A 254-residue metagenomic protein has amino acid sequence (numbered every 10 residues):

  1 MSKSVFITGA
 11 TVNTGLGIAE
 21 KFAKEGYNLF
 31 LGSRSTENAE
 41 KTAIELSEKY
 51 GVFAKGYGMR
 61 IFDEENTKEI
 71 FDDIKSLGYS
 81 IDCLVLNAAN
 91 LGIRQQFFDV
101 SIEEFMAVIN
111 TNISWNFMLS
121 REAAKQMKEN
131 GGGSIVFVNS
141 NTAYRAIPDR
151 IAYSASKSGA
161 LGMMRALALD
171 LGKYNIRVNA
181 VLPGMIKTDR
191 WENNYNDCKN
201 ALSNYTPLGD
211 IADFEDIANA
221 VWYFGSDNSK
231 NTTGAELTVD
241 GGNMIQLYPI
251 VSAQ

Functional and structural regions predicted by a protein language model:
T11-N13: Conserved glycine-rich cofactor-binding loop
Q95-F97, S101-I109, W191, L202: Substrate-binding pocket helix/loop in short-chain dehydrogenase/reductase
S120, S156, M164: Active-site helix of classical SDR
K125, L169-K173, K230: Alpha-helical segment proximal to the catalytic Tyr-Lys
S140: Residue(s) in the substrate-gating loop at a strand-loop-helix junction that position the organic substrate next
A180, N200-T232, V239-G241: C-terminal helical subdomain
T233-Q254: Short C-terminal tail/terminal secondary-structure segment of NAD(P)H-dependent dehydrogenase/reductase domains
